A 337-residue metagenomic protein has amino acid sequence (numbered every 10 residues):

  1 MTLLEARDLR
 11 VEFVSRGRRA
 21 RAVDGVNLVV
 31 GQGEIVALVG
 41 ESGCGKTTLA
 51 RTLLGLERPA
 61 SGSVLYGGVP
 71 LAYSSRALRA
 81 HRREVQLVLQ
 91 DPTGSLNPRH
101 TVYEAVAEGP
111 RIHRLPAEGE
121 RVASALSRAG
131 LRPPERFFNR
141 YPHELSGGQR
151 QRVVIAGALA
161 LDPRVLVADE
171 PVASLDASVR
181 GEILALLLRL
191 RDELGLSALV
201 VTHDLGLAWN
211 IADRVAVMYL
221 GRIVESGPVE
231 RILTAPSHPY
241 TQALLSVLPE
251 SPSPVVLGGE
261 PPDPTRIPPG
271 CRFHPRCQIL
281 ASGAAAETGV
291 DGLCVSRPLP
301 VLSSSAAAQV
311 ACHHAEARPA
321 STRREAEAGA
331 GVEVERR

Functional and structural regions predicted by a protein language model:
M1-T234, E316-R337: ABC transporter nucleotide-binding domains
R19, S226-G329, V334-R337: Short catalytic/signature loops enriched in Gly
